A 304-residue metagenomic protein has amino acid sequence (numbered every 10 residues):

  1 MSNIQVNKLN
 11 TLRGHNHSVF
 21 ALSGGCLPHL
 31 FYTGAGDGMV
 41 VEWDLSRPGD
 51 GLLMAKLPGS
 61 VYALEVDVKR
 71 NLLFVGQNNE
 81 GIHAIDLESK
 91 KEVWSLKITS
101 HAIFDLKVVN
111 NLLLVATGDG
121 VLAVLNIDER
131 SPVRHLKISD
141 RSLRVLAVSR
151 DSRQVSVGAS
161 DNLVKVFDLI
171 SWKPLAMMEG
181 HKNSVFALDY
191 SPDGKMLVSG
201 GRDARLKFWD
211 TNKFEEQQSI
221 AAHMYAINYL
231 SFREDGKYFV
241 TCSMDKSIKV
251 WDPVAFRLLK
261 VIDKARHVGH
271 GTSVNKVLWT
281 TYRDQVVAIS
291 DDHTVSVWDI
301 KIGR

Functional and structural regions predicted by a protein language model:
N7-L12, G49-A55, K91-L96, S131-L136 (+3 more regions): A short beta-strand motif characteristic of beta-propeller blades
L12-V19, A55-V61, L96-I103, L136-L143 (+3 more regions): WD40/WD-repeat beta-propeller blade N-cap
C26-L27, V68-R70, V108-N110, R150-D151 (+3 more regions): Residue-level detector of Asp-centered blade-edge/turn motifs that repeat once per structural unit in beta-propeller
G34-D37, G76-N79, A116-D119, V157-D161 (+3 more regions): Conserved strand-to-loop turn within each blade of WD40 beta-propeller repeats
V40-D44, H83-I85, L122-L125, V164-F167 (+3 more regions): WD40-repeat beta-propellers
L45-P48, L87-K90, I127-R130, L169-W172 (+3 more regions): Short loop/turn segments that connect beta-strands within beta-propeller blades
